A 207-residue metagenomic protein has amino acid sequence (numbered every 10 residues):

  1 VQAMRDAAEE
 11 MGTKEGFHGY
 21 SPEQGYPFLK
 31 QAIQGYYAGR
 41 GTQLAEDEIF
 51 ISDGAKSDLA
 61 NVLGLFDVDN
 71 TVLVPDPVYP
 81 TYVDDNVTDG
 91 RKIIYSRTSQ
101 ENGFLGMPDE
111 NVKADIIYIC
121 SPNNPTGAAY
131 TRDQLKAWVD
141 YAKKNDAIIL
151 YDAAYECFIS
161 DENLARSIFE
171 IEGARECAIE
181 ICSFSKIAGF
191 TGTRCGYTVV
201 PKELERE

Functional and structural regions predicted by a protein language model:
V1-D53: N-terminal small-domain helix-loop-helix segment of the aminotransferase-like
Q2, G64-S121, A129: PLP-dependent aminotransferase-like
R40-Q43, V62-D67: Glycine-rich helix-loop-beta junction characteristic of Rossmann-like nucleotide cofactor-binding loops
L44-I49, N70-T71, R175-A178: Short acidic capping loops at alpha-helix termini that bridge into adjacent secondary structure
N70, R91, K144-I148, A174-E176: A short helix->loop->beta-strand "cap" motif at the edges of active sites that frequently abuts
T98-R166: Active-site phosphate-binding strand-loop segment of PLP-dependent enzymes
I171-E207: Conserved core segment of the aminotransferase class I/II
